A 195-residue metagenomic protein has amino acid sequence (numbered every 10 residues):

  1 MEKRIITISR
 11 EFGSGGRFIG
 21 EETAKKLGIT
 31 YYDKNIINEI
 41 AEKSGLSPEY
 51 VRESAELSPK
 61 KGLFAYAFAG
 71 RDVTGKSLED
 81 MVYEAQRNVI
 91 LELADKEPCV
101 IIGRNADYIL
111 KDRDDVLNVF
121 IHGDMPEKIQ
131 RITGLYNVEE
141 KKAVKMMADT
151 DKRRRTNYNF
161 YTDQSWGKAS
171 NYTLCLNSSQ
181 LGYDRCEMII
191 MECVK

Functional and structural regions predicted by a protein language model:
E2-E11, E97: Pre-Walker A (Motif I) flank of P-loop NTPase domains
I8-A24: Glycine-rich phosphate-binding P-loop
T30-A41: Short beta-strand-centered segment that lines the nucleotide-binding/catalytic pocket of NTP-utilizing
A41-P98: ATP-dependent small-molecule kinase phosphotransfer cores that center on conserved nucleotide phosphate-binding segments
P59-Y66, E139-D184: Small-molecule kinase domains that catalyze NTP-dependent phosphoryl transfer to phosphate-bearing small molecules
R87, Y183-M191: Short, amphipathic alpha-helical "lid/cap" segments that border enzyme active or binding sites
L93, I109-D112: RNA pseudouridine synthases
D112-G134, E140-A148: Conserved phosphate-donor/acceptor-positioning beta-strand/loop module used by diverse small-molecule
